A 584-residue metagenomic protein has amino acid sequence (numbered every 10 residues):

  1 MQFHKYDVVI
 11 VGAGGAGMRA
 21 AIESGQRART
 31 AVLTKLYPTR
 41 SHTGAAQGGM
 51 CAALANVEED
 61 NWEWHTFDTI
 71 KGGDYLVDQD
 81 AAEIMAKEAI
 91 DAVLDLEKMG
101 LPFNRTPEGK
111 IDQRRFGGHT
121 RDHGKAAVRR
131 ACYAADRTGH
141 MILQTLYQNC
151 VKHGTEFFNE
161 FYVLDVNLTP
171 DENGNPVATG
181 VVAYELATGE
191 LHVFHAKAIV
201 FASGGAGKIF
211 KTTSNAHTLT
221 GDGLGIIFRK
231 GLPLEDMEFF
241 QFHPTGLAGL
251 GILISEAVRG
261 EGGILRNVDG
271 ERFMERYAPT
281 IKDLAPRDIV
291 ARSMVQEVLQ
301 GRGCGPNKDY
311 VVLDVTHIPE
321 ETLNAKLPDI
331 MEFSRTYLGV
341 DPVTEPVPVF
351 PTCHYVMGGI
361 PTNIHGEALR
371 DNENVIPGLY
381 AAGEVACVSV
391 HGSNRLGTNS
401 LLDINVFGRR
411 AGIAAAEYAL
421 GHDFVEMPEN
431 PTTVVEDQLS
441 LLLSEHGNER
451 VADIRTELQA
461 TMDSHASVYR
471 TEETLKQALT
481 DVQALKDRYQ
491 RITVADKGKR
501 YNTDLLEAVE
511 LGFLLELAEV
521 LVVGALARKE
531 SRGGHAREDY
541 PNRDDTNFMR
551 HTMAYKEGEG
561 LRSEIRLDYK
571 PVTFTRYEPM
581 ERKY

Functional and structural regions predicted by a protein language model:
M1-V8, Q26-R27, N175-P176, L186: Extreme N-terminal leader/targeting segments of oxidoreductases
M1-Y6, G15, E23, Y37-T39 (+14 more regions): Glycine- and aromatic-enriched mobile tails/lids
V8-V32: N-terminal Rossmann-like FAD-binding beta1-loop-alpha1 element of flavoenzymes
A52-M85: Glycine-rich active-site loop/strand segments that organize a redox cofactor
V77-I90, R129-Q148, F158, T213-G221 (+3 more regions): Short beta-strand to alpha-helix junction loop
E97-E190, H195, A202, H243-L250 (+1 more regions): Conserved redox-cofactor binding core of oxidoreductases
A198-I252, G397-A414: Glycine-rich loop(s) and the adjacent beta-strand/alpha-helix scaffold that form part
I226, L232-P348, A414-L420, R455 (+1 more regions): An anion/pyrophosphate-binding glycine-rich loop and adjacent beta-alpha core in soluble alpha-beta enzymes
